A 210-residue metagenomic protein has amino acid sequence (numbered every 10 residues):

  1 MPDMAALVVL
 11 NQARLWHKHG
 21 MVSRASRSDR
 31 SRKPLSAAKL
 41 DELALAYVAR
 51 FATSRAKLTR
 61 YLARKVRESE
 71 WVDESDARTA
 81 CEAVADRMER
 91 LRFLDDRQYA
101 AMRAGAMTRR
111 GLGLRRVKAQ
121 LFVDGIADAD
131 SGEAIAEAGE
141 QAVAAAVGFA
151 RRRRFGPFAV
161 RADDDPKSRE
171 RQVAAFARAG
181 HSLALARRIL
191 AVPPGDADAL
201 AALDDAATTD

Functional and structural regions predicted by a protein language model:
P2-D210: An alpha-helical, amphipathic repeat domain used for nucleic-acid recognition, typified by the mTERF helical solenoid
